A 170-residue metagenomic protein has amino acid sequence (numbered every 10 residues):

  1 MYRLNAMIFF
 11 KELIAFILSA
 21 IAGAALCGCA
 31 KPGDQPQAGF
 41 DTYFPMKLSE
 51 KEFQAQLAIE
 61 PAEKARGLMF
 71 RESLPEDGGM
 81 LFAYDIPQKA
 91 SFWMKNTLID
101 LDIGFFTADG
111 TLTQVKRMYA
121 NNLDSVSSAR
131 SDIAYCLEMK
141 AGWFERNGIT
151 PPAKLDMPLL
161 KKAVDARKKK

Functional and structural regions predicted by a protein language model:
L4-I17: Bacterial N-terminal signal peptides that target proteins for export
L26-G28: C-terminal motif of bacterial Sec signal peptides marking the signal peptidase cleavage site
A30-K170: Compact, glycine-rich, soluble single-domain proteins
